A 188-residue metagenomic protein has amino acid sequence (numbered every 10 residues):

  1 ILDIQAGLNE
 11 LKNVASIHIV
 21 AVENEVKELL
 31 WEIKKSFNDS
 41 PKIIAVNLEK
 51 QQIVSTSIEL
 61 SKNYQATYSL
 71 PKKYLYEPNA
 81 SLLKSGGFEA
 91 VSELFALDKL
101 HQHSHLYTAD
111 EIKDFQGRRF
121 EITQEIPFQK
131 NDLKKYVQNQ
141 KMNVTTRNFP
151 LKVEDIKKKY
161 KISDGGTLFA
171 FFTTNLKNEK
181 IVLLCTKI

Functional and structural regions predicted by a protein language model:
I1-I188: SAM-dependent transferase fold signal centered on methyltransferase-like domains, encompassing both Class I
